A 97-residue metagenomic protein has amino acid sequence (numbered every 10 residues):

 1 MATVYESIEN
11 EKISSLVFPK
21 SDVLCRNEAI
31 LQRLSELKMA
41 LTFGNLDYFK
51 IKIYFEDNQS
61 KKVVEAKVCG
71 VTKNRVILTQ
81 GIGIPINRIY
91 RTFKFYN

Functional and structural regions predicted by a protein language model:
M1-S60, T92-N97: Short glycine-rich, low-complexity segments
Y48, C69-G70: General secondary-structure edge motif
S60-K62, I82-G83: Short acidic/polar mixed-charge low-complexity motifs
K62-C69: Short beta-strand-centered aromatic/proline hotspots
K73-N97: Short, Lys/Arg-rich amphipathic alpha-helical interaction segments that bind nucleic acids or acidic protein surfaces
